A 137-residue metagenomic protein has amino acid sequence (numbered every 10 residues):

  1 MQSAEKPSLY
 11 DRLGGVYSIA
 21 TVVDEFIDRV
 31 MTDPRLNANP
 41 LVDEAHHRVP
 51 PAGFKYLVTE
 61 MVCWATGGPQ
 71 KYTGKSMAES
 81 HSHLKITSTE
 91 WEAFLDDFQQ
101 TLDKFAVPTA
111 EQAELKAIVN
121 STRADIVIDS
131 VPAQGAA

Functional and structural regions predicted by a protein language model:
M1-A137: Core of compact, soluble alpha-helical bundle domains
